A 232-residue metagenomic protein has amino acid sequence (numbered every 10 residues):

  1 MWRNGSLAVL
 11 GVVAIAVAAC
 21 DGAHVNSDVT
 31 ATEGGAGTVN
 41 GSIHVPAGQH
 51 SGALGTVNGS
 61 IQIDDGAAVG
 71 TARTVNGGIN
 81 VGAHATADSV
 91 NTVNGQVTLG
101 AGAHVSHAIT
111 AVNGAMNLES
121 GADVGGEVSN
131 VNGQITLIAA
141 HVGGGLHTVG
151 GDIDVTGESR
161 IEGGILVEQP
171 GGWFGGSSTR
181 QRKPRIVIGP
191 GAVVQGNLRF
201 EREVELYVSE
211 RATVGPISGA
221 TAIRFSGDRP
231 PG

Functional and structural regions predicted by a protein language model:
M1-G232: Intrinsically disordered, low-complexity terminal regions
